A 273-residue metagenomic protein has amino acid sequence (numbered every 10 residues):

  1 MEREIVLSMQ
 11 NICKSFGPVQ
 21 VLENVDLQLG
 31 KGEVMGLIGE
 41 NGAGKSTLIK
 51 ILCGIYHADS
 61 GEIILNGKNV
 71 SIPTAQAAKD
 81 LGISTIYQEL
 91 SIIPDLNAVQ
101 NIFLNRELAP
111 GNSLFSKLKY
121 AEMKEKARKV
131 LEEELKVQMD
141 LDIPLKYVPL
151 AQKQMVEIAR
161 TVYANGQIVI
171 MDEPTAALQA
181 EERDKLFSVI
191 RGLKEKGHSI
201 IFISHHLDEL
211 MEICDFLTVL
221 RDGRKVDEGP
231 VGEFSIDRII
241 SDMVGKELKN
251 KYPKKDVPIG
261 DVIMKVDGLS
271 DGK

Functional and structural regions predicted by a protein language model:
E2-K273: Glycine-rich phosphate-binding loops of nucleotide-dependent enzymes
